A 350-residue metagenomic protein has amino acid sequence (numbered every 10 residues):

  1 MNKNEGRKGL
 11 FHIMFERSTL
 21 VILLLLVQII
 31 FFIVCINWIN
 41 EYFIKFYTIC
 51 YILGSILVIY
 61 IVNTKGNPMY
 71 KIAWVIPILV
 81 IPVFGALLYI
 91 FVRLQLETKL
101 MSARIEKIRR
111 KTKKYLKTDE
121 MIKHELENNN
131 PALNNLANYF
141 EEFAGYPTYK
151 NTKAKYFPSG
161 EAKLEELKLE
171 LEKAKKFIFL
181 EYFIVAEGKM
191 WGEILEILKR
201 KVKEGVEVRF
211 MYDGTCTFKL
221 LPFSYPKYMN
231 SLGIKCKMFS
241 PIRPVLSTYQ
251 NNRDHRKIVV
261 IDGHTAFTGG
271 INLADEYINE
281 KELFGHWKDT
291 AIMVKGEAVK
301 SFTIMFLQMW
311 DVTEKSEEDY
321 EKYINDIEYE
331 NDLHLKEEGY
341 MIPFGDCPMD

Functional and structural regions predicted by a protein language model:
N2-W38, E120-D350: Charged, low-complexity intrinsically disordered terminal segments
F31-F43, N63-G66: Short, hydrophobic transmembrane alpha-helix segments
Y42, S55-V58, N135: Short alpha-helical transmembrane interface motifs in multi-pass membrane proteins
I44-T48: Membrane-targeting alpha-helical segments
C50-I122: Transmembrane alpha-helices and immediately adjacent membrane-cytoplasm interface residues in multi-pass integral
